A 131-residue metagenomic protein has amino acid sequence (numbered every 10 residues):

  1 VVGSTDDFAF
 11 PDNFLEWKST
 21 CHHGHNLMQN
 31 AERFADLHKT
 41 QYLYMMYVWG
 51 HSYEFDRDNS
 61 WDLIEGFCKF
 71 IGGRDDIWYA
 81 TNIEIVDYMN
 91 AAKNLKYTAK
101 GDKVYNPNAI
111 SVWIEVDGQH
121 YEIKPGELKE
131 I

Functional and structural regions predicted by a protein language model:
V2-F8, A31-E32, T40-I131: C-terminal domain-boundary segment and adjacent tail
D6-M28: Acidic/glycine-enriched edge-of-secondary-structure segments
